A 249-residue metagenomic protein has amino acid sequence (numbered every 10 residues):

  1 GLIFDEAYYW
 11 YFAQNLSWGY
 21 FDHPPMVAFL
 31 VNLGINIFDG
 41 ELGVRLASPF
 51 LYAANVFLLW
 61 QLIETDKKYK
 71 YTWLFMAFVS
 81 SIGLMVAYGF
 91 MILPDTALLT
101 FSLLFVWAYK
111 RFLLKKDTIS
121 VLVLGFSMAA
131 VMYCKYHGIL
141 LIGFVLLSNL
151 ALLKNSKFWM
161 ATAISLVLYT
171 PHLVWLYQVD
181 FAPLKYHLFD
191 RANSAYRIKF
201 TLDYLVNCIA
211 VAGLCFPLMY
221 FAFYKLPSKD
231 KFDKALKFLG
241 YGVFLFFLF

Functional and structural regions predicted by a protein language model:
N15, S120-K135, L146-L147, I164-V167 (+1 more regions): Membrane-interface alpha helices of multi-pass inner-membrane proteins
L46-K68, L104-A108: Transmembrane-helix motifs of polytopic, lipid-linked glycan transferases
L58, F78, A97-L114, S120-M128: Specific aromatic-rich, kink-prone transmembrane helix
L59-S81, L99-T100: Transmembrane-helix signature of polytopic, membrane-embedded enzymes that assemble or transfer cell-envelope glycans
E64-Y69, F105-V121, A222-S228: Membrane-interface transmembrane helices that cradle and orient dolichyl/undecaprenyl
T72-G83, M128, M132, L146: Short helix- or helix-capping micro-motifs that position conserved polar/aromatic residues at function-defining sites
A87-L98: Short acidic/glycine- and proline-prone juxtamembrane loop motifs at membrane-interface regions of multi-pass membrane
L141-D233: Transmembrane-lumen/periplasm boundary regions of multi-pass, lipid-linked membrane glycan transferases
